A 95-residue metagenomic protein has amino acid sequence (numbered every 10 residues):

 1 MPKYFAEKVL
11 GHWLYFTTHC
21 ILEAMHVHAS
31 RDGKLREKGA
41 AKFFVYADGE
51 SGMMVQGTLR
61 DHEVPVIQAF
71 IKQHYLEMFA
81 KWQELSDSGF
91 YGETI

Functional and structural regions predicted by a protein language model:
M1-M25: Short, charged/polar N-terminal "headpieces" of proteins
T18-H62: A short, structured beta-strand/loop element
V55-I95: Acidic, low-complexity intrinsically disordered segments
